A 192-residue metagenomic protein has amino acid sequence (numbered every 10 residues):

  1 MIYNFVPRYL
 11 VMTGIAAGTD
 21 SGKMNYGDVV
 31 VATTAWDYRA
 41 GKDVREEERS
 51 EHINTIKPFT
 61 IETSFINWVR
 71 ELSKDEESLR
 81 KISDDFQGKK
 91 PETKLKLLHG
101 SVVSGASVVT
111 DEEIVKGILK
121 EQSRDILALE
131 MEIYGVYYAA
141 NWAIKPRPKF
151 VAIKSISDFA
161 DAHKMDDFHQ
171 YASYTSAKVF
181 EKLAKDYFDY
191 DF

Functional and structural regions predicted by a protein language model:
M1-F192: Intrinsic-disorder/coil detector with helix-boundary
